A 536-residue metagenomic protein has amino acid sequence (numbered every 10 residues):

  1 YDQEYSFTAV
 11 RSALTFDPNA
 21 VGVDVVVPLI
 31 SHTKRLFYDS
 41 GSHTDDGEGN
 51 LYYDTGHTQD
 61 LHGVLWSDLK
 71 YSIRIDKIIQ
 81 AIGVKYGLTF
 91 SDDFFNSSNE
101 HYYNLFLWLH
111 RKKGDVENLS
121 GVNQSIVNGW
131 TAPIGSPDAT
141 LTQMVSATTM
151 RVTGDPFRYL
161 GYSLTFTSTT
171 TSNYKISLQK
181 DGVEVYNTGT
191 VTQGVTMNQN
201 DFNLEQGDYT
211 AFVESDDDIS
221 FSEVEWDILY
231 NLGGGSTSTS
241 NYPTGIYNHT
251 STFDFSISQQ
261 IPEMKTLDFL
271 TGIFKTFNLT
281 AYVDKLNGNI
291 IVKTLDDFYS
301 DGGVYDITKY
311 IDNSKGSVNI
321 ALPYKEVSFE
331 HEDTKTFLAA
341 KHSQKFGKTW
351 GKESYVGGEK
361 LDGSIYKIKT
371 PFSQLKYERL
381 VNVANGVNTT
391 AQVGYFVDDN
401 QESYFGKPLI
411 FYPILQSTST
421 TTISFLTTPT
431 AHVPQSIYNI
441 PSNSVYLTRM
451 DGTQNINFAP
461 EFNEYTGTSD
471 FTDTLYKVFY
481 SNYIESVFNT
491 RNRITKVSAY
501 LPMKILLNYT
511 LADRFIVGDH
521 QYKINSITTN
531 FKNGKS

Functional and structural regions predicted by a protein language model:
Y1-T142, S220-F253, I257-F274, L286 (+8 more regions): Polar, S/T/G-rich
T153-T170, A512: A short beta-strand element within beta-rich, extracytoplasmic domains of secreted/secretory-pathway proteins
L164-Y174, D217-S220: Extended, low-complexity, turn-rich repeat/linker tracts enriched in Gly/Pro/Ser/Thr and Asp/Glu that occur
S172-V183: Short, surface-exposed beta-strand/strand-loop-strand elements in extracellular ectodomains
V195-N203: Exposed aromatic-hydrophobic patches
F202-D217: Noncatalytic modules at the cell exterior or secretory-pathway interfaces, chiefly beta-strand-rich lectin/adhesion
H520-N530: Short beta-strand-centered aromatic/proline hotspots
N530-S536: Short, solvent-exposed secondary-structure boundary/capping segments
